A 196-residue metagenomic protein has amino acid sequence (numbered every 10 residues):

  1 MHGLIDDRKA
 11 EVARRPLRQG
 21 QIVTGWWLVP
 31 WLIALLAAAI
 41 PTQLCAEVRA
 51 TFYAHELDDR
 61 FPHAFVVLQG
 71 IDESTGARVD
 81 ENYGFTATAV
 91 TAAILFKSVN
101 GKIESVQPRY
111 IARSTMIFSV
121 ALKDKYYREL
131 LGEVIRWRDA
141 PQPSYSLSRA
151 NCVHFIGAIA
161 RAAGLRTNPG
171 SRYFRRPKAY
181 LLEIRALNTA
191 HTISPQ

Functional and structural regions predicted by a protein language model:
M1-T24: N-terminal secretory signal peptides that target proteins for export/translocation
W26-W27, W31: Tryptophan (W) side chains
A34-L35: Classic N-terminal secretory signal peptides
E47-M116: Glycine-rich catalytic cores of cysteine/serine-nucleophile enzymes that process amide/ester linkages in cell-envelope
V48, G132-Q196: Activation targets extended, charge/polar-rich intrinsically disordered C-terminal tails
Y53-H55, S114-K123, R138-S146: Second-shell loop/turn segments in exported
D59, V120-R128, S146-H154: Soluble non-cytosolic domains of exported or imported proteins
